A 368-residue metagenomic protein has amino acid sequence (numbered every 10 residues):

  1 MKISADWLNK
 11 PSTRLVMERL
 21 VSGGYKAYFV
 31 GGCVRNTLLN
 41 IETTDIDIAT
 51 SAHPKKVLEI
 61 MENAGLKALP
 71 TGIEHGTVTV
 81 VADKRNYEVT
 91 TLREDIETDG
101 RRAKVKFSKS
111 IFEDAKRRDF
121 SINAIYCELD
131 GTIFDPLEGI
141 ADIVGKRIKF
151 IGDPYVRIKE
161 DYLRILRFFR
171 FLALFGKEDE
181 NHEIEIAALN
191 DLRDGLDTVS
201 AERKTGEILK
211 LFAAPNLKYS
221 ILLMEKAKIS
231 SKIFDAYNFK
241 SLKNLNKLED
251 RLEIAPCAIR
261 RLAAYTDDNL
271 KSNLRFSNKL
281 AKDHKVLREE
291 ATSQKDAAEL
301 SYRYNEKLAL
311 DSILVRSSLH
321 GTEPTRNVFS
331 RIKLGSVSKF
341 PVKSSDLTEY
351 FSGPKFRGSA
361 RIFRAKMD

Functional and structural regions predicted by a protein language model:
M1-D368: Catalytic cores of the polymerase beta-like nucleotidyltransferase superfamily and closely associated nucleotide
